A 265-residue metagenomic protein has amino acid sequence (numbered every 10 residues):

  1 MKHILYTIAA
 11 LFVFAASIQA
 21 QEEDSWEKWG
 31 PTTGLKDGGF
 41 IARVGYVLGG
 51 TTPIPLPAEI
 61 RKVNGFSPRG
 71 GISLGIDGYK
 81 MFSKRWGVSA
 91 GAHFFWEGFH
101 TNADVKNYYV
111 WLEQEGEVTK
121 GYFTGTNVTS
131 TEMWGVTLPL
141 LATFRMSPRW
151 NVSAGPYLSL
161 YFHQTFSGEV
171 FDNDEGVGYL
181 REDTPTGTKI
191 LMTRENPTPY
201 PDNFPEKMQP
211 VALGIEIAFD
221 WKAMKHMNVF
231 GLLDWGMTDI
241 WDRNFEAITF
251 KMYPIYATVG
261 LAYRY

Functional and structural regions predicted by a protein language model:
M1-W26, F40-R43, F144, W150 (+2 more regions): Bacterial Sec-dependent N-terminal signal peptides
Q21-M81, M208, G236, R264: Short glycine/proline- and aromatic-enriched beta-strand/turn motifs that initiate or cap beta-hairpins
G38-F40, G70-I76, W134-L140, V211-I217 (+1 more regions): Hydrophobic, lipid-facing positions within transmembrane beta-strands of outer-membrane proteins
A42-L48, A90-W96, A154-L160, I215 (+2 more regions): Transmembrane beta-barrel strands of outer-membrane/channel proteins
G50-R69, E97-M133, Y161-P210, T238-Y256: Extracellular/periplasm-exposed beta-strand and loop segments of Gram-negative cell-envelope proteins, dominated by
K80-K84, F144-P148, A223-K225, Y265: Outer-membrane beta-barrel strand-turn architecture
R85-V88, R149-V152, K225-G231: Repeated loop/turn-to-beta-strand initiation elements of outer-membrane beta-barrel proteins
W221-K225, Y253-Y265: Outer-membrane beta-barrel "beta-signal"
